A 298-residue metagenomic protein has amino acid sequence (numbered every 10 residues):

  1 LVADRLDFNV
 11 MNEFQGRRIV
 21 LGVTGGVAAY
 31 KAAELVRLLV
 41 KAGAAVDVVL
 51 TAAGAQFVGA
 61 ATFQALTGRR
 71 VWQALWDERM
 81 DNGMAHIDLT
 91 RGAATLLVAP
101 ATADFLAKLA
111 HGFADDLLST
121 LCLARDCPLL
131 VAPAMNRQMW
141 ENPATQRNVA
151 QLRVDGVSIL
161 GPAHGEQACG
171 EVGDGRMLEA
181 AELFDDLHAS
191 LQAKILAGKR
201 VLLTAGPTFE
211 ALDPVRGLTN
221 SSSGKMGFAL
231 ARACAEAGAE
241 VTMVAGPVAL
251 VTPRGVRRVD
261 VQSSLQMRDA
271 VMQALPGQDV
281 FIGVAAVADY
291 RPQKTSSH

Functional and structural regions predicted by a protein language model:
V2-L130, N136-H298: A cross-family phosphate/adenosyl-ligand binding-site feature
